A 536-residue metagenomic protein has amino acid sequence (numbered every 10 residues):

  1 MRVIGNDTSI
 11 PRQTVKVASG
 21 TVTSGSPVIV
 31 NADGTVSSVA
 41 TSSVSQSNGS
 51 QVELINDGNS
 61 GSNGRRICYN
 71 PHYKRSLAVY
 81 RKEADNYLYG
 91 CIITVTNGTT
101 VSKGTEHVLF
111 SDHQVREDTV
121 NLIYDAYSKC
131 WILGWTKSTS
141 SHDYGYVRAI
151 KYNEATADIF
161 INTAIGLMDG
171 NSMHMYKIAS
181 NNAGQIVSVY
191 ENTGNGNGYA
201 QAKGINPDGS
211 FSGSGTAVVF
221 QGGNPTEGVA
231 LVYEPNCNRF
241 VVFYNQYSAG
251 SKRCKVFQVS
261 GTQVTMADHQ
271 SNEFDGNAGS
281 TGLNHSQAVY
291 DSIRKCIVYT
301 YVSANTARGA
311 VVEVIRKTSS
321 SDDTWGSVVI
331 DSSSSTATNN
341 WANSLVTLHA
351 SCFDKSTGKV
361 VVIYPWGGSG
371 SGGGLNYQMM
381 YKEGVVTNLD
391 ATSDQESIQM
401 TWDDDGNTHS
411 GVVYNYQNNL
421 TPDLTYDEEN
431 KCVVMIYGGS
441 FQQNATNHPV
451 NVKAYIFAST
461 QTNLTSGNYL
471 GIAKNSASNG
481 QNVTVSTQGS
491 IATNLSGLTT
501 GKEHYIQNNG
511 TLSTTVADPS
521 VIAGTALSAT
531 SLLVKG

Functional and structural regions predicted by a protein language model:
M1-R75, Y80-K82, C91-T96, D112-H113 (+25 more regions): Extracellular receptor-binding modules and their adjoining Ser/Thr/Gly/Asp/Asn-rich linkers
D33, A84-Y87, H142-Y144, N195-N197 (+2 more regions): Surface-exposed loop/turn positions within WD40 beta-propeller blades
S45-C68, G98-I123, A155-N181, D208-V232 (+3 more regions): Surface loop/turn signatures of beta-propeller and other carbohydrate-active proteins
L88, T100, D143, A157 (+9 more regions): Short acidic, gly/pro-rich beta-turn/loop elements at beta-sheet edges and active-site/ligand-binding grooves
